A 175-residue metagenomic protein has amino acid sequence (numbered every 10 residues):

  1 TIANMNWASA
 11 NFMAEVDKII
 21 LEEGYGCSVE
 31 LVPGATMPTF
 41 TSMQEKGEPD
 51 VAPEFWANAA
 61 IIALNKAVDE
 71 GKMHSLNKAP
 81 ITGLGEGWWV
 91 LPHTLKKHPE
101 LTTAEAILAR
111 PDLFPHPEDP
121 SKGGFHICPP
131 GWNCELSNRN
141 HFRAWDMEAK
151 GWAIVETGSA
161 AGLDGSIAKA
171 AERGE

Functional and structural regions predicted by a protein language model:
T1-S9, C27-V32, K122-H126: Short, well-ordered beta-strand elements
N6-A8, H93-L95, C128-N133: Short coil/turn segments
A8-C27, H141-R143: Short, polar/charged alpha-helical segment
M13, D17, T36, A60 (+5 more regions): Stable alpha-helical elements in mature extracytoplasmic
A14, V32-K72, S166-K169: Pocket-flanking alpha-helical
C27-G34, L76, H116-D119, G151-E156: Surface-exposed patches in mature extracellular/periplasmic domains of secreted proteins
T41-S42, P49-W56, I127-E175: Ligand-binding pocket segment of bilobal, Venus flytrap-like solute-binding proteins
M73-I127: A conserved helix-loop-strand patch within extracytoplasmic ligand-binding domains of the periplasmic binding
